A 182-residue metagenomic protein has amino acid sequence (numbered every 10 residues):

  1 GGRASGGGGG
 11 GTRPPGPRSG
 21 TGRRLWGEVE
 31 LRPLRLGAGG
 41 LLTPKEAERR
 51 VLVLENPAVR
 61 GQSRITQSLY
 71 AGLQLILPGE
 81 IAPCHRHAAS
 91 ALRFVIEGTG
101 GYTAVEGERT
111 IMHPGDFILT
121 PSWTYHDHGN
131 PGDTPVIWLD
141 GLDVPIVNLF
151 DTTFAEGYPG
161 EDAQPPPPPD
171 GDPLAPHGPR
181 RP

Functional and structural regions predicted by a protein language model:
G1, P131-P182: Double-stranded beta-helix
G1-P57: Low-complexity, highly charged intrinsically disordered N-terminal segments that act as targeting/localization
G7-G8, R24-G27, T66, G72 (+1 more regions): Activation on folded, globular domain regions of eukaryotic proteins
G40-E80: A short glycine-rich, His/Asp/Glu-containing loop-to-beta-strand
R60, A82, I118, V147-N148: A generic structural micro-environment signature that highlights single residues at secondary-structure boundaries
A71, A89-S90, Y125, D133-W138: Extracellular structured ligand-interaction cores
L77-P114, T120-T124, G129: A short beta-strand-loop-beta hairpin characteristic of the jelly-roll/cupin
